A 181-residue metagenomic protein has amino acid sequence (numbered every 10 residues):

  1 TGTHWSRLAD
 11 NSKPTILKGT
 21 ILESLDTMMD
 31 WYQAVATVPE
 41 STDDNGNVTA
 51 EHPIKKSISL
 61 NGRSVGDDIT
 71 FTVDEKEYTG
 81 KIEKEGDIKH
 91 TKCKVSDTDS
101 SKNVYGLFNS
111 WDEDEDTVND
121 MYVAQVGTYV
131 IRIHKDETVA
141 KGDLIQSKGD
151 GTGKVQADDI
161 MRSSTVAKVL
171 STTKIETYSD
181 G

Functional and structural regions predicted by a protein language model:
T1-G181: Extracellular receptor-binding modules and their adjoining Ser/Thr/Gly/Asp/Asn-rich linkers
